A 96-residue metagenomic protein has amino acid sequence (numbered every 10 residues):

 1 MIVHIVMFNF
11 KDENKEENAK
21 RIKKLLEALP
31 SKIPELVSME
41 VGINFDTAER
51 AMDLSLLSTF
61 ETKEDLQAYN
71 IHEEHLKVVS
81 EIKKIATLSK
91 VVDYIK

Functional and structural regions predicted by a protein language model:
M1-D53, E61-I71, I95-K96: Short S/T/G/P-rich N-terminal loop/turn motif that feeds into the first structured element of a domain
F60-Y94: C-terminal structural segments of small proteins and small subunits
